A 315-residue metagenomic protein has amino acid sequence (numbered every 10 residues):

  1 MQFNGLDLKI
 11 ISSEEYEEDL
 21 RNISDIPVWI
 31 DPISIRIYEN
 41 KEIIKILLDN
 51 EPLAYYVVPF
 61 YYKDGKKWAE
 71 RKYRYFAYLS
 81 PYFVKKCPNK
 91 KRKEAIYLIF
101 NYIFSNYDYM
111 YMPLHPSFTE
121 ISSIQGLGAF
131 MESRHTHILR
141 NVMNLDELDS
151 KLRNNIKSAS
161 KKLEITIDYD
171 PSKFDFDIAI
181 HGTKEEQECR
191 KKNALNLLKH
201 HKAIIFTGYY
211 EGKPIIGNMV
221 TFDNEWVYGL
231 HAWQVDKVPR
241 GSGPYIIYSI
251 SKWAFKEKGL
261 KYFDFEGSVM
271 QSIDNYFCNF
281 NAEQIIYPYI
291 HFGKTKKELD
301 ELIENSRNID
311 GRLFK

Functional and structural regions predicted by a protein language model:
Q2-K66, H115-P239: A conserved beta-strand-loop-helix scaffold within acyl/acetyltransferase catalytic domains
K41, S105-Y109, A203, K258-L260: Short, high-confidence coil segments that cap the C-terminus of an alpha-helix and link into the following beta-strand
P52, Y75, N106, F130-S133 (+1 more regions): A short, structural micro-pattern
F60-D64, S117, Q125-D146, E257-K315: Active-site/acyl-donor-binding loops of N-acyltransferases
Y62-Y78: Conserved acyl-donor/pantetheine-binding loop and adjacent beta-alpha core of acyl/acetyltransferases and related
R74-K90, A179-G182, W233-R240: Short histidine-centered catalytic/ligand-binding loop motif
V84, Y97-L98, K202-L302: Aromatic (often tryptophan-rich) hydrophobic motifs at membrane interfaces
K91-S133: Non-catalytic accessory segments adjacent to catalytic cores
